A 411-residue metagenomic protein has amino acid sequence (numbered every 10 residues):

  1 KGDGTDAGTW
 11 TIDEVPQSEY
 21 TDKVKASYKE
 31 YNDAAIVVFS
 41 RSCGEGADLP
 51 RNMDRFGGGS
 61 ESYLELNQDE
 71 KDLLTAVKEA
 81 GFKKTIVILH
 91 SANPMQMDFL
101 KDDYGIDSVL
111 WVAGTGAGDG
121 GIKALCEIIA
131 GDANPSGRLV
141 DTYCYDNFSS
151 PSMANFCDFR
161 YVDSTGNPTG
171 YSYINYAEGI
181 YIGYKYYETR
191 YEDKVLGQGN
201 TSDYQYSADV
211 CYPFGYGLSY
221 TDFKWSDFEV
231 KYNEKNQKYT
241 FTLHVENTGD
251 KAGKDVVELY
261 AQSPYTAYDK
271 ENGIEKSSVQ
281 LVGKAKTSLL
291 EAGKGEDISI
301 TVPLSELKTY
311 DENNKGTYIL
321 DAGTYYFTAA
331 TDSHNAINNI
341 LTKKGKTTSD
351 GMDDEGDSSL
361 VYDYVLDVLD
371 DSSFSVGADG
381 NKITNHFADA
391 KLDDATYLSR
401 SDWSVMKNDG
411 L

Functional and structural regions predicted by a protein language model:
K1-L411: C-terminal non-catalytic regions of proteins with extracellular/luminal or membrane-system context
